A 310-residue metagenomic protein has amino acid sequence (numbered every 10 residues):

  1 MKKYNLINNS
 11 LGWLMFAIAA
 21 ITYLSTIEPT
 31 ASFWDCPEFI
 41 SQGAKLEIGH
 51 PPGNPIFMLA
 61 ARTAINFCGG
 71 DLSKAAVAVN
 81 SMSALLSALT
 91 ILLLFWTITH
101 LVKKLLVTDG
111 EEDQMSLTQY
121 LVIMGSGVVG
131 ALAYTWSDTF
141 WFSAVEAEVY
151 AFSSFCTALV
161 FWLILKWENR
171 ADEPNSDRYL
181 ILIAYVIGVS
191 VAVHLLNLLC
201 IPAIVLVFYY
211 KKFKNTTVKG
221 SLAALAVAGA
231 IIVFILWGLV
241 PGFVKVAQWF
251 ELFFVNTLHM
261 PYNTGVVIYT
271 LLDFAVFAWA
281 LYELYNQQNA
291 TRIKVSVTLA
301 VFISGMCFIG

Functional and structural regions predicted by a protein language model:
M1-T22, L89, E111-V128, F274-C307: Start-transfer (signal-anchor) and selected internal transmembrane alpha helices of multi-pass inner/ER membrane
N5-F33, Y134-W136, H194, I231-W237 (+1 more regions): Transmembrane signal-anchor helices characteristic of membrane glycosylation enzymes that use polyprenol
W13, S81-M115, A158-L163: Transmembrane-helix motifs of polytopic, lipid-linked glycan transferases
S25, L72-N80, L105-L121, G127-S154 (+2 more regions): Aromatic- and kink-enriched transmembrane "portal" helix at the membrane-lumen/periplasm boundary that abuts
I27-F39, G49-A61, V77: Extracytoplasmic catalytic/substrate-binding loops of multi-pass membrane glycan-assembly enzymes
L117, L121, V160-L180, L206-T217 (+1 more regions): Membrane-interface transmembrane helices that cradle and orient dolichyl/undecaprenyl
G125-V128, L163, R170-G188, T217-G229: Short hydrophobic alpha-helices at membrane interfaces in multi-pass membrane enzymes
K214-A226, L258-I268, Y285-F302: Membrane-interfacial entry segments at the cytosolic side of transmembrane helices
